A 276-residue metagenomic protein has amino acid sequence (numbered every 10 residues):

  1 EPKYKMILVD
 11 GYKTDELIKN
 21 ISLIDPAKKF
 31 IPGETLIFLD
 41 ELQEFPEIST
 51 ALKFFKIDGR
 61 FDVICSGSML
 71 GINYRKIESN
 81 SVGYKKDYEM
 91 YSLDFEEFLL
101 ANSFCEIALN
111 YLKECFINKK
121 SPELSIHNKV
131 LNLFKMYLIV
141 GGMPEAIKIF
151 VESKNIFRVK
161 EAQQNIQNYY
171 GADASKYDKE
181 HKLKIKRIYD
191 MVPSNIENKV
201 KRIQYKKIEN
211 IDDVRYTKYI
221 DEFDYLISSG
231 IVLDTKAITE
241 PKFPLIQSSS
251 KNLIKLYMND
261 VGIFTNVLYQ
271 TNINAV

Functional and structural regions predicted by a protein language model:
P2-G33: Short glycine-rich substrate-engagement loop in P-loop NTPases that contacts/grips substrate
P2-K3, M69-N73, S92-E97, T239 (+1 more regions): Conserved nucleotide-binding/hydrolysis micro-motifs of P-loop NTPases
Y4-V9, L42-L52, R75-K76: Conserved ATPase-coupling elements of RecA-like P-loop NTPase cores
K29-E47: Conserved P-loop NTPase "ATPase switch" module shared by AAA+ and STAND
F38-D40, D62-S68, E89, F98: Structural recognition of the conserved hydrophobic beta-strand(s) that form the central parallel beta-sheet of P-loop
I57-E78: Sensor-1/coupling segment of RecA-like P-loop NTPase cores
R75-E197: Interdomain motor-coupling "hinge/lid" segment immediately C-terminal to the ATP-binding subdomain of NTP-driven enzymes
K148-V276: Accessory nucleic acid-recognition modules appended to NTPase machines
